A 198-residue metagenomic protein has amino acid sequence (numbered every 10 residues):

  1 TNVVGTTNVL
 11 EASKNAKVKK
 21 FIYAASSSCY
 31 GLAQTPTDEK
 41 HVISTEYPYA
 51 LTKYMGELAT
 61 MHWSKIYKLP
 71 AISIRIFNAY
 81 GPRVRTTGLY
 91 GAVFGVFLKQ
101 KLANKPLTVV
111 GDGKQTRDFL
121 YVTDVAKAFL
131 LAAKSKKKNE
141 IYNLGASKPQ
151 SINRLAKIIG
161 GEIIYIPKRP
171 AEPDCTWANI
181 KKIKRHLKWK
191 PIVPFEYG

Functional and structural regions predicted by a protein language model:
T1-E11, N15, K19-K20, S28-S73 (+1 more regions): Catalytic helix-loop patch of NAD(P)-dependent Rossmann-fold dehydrogenases
N8-E11, A59, F119, D124-K127 (+1 more regions): Conserved mid-core alpha-helix of short-chain dehydrogenase/reductase
A25-S26, R75-Y80: Conserved SDR Rossmann-fold cofactor-binding beta-strand/turn motif
Y54, A79-G95, A103-K105, V110 (+4 more regions): Glycine/proline-rich active-site loop of Rossmann-fold NAD(P)-dependent oxidoreductases
D112, I141-Y142, Q150-K181: C-terminal "lid/loop" region of Rossmann-like NAD(P)-dependent oxidoreductases
F129-A133, A156-I159, I180, F195: Hydrophobic "lid"/C-terminal helical patch of Rossmann-like NAD(P)-dependent dehydrogenase/epimerase domains
N179-G198: C-terminal amphipathic/interface module of NAD(P)-dependent oxidoreductases and related NAD-binding regulators
